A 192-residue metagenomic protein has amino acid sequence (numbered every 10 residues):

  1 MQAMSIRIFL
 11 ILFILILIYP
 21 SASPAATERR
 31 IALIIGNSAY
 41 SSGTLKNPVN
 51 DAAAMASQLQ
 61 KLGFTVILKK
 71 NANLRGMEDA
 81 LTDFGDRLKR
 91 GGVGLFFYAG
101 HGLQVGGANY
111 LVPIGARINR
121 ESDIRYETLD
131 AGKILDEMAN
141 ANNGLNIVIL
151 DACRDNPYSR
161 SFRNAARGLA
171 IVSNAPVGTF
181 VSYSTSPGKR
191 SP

Functional and structural regions predicted by a protein language model:
M1-S5: N-terminal secretory signal peptides that target proteins for export/translocation
I8-Y19: Bacterial N-terminal signal peptides
Y19, G106, A175-V177: Short, solvent-exposed loop/turn segments at the edges of secondary structure
A22-T27: Boundary at the C-terminal end of the N-terminal hydrophobic targeting segment
R29, A72-A99, L103-S161: Caspase-like (clan CD) cysteine peptidase catalytic core
R29-N37, S41: Mature N-terminal segment immediately following signal peptide/propeptide cleavage in secreted/periplasmic
G36, G43, P48, A56-L59 (+2 more regions): Active-site-proximal C-terminal subdomain of hydrolase catalytic domains
N47-K89: N-terminal, post-signal-peptide region of Sec/Tat-exported proteins
